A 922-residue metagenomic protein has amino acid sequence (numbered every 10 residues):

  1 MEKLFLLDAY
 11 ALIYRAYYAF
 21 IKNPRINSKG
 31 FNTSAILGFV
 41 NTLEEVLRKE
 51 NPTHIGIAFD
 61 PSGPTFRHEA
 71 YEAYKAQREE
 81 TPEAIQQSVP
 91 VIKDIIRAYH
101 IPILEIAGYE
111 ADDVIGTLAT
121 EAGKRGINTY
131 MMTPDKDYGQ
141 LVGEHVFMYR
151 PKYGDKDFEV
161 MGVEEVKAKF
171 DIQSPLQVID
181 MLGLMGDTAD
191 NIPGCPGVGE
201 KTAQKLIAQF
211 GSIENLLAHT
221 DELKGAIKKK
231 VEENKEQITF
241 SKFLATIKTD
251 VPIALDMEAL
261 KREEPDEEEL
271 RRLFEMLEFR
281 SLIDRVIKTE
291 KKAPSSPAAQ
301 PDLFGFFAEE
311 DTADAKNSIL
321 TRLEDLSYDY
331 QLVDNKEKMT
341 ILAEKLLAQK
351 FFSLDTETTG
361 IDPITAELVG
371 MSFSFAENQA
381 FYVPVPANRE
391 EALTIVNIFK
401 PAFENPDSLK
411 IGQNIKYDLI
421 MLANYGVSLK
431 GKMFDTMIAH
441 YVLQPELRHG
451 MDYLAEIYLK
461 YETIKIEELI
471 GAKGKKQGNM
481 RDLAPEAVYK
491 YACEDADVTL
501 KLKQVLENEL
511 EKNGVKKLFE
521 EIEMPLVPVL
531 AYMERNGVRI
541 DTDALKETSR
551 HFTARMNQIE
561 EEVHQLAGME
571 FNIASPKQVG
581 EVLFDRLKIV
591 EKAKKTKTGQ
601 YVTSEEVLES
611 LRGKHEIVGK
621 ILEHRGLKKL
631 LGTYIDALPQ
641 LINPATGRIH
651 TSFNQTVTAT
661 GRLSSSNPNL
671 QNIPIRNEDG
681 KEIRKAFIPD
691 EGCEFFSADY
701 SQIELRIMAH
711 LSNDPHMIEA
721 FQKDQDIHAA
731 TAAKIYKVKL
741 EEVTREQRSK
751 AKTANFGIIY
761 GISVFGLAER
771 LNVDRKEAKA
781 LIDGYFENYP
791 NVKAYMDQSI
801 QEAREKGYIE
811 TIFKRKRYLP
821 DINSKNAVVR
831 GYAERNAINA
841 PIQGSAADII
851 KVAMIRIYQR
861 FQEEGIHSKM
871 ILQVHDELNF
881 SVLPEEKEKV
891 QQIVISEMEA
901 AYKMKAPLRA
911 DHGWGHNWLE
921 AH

Functional and structural regions predicted by a protein language model:
M1-M132, K136-E164, Q237-F240, T246-A254 (+2 more regions): Noncatalytic, basic helical substrate-engagement surface that gates or grips nucleic-acid strands
L6-L7, M131-T133, F352-L354, M433-F434 (+2 more regions): Short hydrophobic beta-strand that contains or immediately precedes a catalytic carboxylate
I13-A19, G139-E144, I361-D362, M371 (+4 more regions): Short active-site loop/helix that positions an aromatic residue
A73-Q87, G143-I172, K228-K230, F381-V396 (+3 more regions): Short alpha-helix plus adjacent loop in nuclease-associated cores
M185-Q209, F274-E278, D541: Helix-hairpin-helix
N234-A387, E404, Q413, E446 (+12 more regions): Conserved "right-hand" nucleotidyltransferase catalytic core of DNA-directed polymerases
G478-R481, P528, R535, N643-T646 (+6 more regions): Conserved catalytic core of nucleic-acid polymerases
L510-I522, L526, I849-V874, L878: Active-site palm subdomain of RNA-directed nucleic acid polymerases
